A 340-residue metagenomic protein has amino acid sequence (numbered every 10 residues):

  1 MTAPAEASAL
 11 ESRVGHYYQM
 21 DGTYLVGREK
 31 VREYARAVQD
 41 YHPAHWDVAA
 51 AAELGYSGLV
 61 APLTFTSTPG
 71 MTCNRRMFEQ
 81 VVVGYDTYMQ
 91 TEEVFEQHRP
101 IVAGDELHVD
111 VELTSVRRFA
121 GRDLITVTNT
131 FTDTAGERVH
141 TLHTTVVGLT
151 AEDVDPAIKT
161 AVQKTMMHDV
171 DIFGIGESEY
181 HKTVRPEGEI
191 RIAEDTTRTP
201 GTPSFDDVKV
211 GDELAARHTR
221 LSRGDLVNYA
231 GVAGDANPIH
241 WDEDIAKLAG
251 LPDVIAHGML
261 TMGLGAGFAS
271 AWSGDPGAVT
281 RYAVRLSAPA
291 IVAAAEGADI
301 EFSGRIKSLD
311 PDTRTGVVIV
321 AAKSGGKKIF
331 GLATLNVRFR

Functional and structural regions predicted by a protein language model:
M1-E11, Q90-E93, R99-K209, A293-R340: HotDog/MaoC-like acyl-thioester-processing domains
M1-E92, P156-R281: Hot-dog-fold acyl-thioester-processing enzymes
Y24, T144-V146, H218-L221, V284 (+1 more regions): Generic detection of short hydrophobic beta-strand segments and adjacent strand-loop junctions
D253, L264-L309: Catalytic-pocket segment enriched in acidic/His residues
